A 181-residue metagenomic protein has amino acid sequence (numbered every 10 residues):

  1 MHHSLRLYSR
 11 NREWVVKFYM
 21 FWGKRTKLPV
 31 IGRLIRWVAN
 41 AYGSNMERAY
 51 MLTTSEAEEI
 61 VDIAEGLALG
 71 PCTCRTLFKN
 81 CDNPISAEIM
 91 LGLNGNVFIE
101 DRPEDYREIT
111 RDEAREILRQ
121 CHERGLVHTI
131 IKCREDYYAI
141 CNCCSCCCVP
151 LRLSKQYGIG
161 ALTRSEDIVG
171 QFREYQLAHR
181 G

Functional and structural regions predicted by a protein language model:
M1-V97: General detector of N-terminal leader/presequence modules that precede the first folded domain
T53-I60, E113-I117, I159: Intrinsically disordered, low-complexity boundary segments flanking structured domains
T53-S55, G125-T129, K155: Glycine-rich, charged/polar anion/phosphate-binding loops that engage phosphate groups from diverse ligands
L69-P84, Y137-R152, R180-G181: Local cysteine-cluster metal-coordination motifs and their immediate loop/turn environment, predominantly Fe-S cluster
F78, M90, E135-N142, R164 (+1 more regions): Short, surface-exposed, charged/polar-biased interaction segments
V97-C133, I140-C147: Compact structured core domains
T129-E135, G160-G181: Ferredoxin-like iron-sulfur electron-transfer modules
L153-G160: Short cysteine/histidine-rich zinc-coordinating motifs and their immediately flanking basic loops
